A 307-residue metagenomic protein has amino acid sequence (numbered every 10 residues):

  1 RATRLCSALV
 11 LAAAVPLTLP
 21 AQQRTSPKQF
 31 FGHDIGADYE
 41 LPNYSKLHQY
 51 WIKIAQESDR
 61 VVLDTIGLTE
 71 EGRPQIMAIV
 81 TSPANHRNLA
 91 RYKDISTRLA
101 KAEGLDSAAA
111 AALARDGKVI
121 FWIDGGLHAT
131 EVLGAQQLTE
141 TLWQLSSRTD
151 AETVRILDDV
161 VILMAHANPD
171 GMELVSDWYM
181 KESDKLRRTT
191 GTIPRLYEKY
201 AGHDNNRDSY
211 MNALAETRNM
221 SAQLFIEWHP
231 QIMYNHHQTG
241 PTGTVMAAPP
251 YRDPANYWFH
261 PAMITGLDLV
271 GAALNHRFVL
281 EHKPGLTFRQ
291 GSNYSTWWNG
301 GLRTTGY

Functional and structural regions predicted by a protein language model:
R1-A2: N-terminal secretory signal peptides that target proteins for export/translocation
C6-T18: Bacterial N-terminal signal peptides
A21-Y307: Structured catalytic-domain cores with a bias toward divalent-metal coordination
